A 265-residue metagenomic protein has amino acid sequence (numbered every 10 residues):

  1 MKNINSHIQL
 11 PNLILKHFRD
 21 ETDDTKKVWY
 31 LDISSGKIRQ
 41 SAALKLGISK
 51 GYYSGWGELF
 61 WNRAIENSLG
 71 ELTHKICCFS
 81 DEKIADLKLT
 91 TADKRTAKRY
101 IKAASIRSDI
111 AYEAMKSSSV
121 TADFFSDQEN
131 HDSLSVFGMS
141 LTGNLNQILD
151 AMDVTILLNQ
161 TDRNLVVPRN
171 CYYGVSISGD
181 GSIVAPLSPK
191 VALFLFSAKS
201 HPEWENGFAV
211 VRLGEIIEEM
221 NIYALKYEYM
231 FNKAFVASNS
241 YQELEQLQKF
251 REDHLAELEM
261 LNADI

Functional and structural regions predicted by a protein language model:
M1-I265: Alpha-helical structural context detector biased toward long hydrophobic helices
